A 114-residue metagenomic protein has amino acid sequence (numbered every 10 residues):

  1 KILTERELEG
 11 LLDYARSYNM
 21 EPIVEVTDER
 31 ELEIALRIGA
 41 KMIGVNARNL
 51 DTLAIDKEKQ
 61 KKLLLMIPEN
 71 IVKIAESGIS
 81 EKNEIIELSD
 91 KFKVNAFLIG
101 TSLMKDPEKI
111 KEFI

Functional and structural regions predicted by a protein language model:
K1-E58, K62-E69: Conserved anion-binding
K1-R6, G44-L53, F92-E112: Glycine-rich phosphate-binding active-site loops on the catalytic face of alpha/beta enzymes
D28-K41, V72-I99, K111-F113: Catalytic cores of alpha/beta
K57-I67, L103-I114: C-terminal helical cap(s) of enzyme catalytic domains, especially alpha/beta-barrels
